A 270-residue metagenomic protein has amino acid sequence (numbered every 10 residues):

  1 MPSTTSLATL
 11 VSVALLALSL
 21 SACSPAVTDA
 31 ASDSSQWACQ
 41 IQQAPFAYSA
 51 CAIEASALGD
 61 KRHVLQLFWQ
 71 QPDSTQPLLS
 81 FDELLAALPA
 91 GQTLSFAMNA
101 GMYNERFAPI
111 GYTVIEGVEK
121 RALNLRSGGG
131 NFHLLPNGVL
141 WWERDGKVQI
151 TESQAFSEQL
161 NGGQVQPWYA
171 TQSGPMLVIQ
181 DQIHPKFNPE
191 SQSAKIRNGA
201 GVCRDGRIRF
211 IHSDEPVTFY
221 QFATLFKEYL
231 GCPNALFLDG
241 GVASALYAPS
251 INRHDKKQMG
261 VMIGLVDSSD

Functional and structural regions predicted by a protein language model:
P2-V11: Bacterial N-terminal signal peptides that target proteins for export
L10-S21: Bacterial N-terminal signal peptides
C23-N131: Zymogen propeptides
W69-S74, Q154-Q159, S213-P216: Short, solvent-exposed aromatic-acidic interface loops
T93-L94, L135-V139, G174, I196-N198 (+2 more regions): Short, surface-exposed beta-edge/turn micro-motifs
F107-I183: Active-site-adjacent helix-turn-beta-strand microarchitecture at beta-sheet edges that either contains or buttresses
A108-G128, P185-A235, A243-D270: Conserved, well-ordered active-site substructure
